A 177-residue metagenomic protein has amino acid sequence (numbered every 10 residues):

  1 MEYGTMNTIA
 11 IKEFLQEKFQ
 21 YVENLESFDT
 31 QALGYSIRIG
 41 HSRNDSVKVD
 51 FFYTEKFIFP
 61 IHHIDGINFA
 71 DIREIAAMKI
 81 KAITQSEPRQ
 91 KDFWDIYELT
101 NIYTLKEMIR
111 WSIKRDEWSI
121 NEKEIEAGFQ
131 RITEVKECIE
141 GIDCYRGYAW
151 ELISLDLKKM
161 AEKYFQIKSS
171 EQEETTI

Functional and structural regions predicted by a protein language model:
M1-I177: Compositionally biased terminal segments of proteins
